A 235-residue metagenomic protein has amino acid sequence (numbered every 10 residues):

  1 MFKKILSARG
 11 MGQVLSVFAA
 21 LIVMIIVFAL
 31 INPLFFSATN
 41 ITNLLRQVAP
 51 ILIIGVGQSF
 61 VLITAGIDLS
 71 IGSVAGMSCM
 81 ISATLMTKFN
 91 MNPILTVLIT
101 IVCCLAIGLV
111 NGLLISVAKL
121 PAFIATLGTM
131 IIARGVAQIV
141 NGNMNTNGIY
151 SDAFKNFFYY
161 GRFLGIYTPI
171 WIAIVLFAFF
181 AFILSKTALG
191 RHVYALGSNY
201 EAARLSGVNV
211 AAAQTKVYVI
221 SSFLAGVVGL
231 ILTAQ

Functional and structural regions predicted by a protein language model:
M1-L15, A19, F36: Transmembrane alpha-helical segments of polytopic membrane transport and secretion proteins
A8-R9, F123-T187, A213-K216, Q235: Transmembrane helix-bundle core of multi-pass membrane transporters and related energy-transducing complexes
V14-A19, L44, L52, S73-M77 (+4 more regions): Hydrophobic alpha-helical transmembrane segments
A20-F36, A137-N141, A181-A188: Structural signal for alpha-helical transmembrane segments and their membrane-water exit/capping regions in multi-pass
V23-I26, I81, I132, A178 (+1 more regions): Hydrophobic residues within the alpha-helical transmembrane core of Major Facilitator Superfamily
M24-F89, L113-K119: Single transmembrane alpha-helix segments in multi-pass membrane proteins
L69, F89-L95, A122-F123, L189: Membrane-helix interface segments
N92-V97, A106-N111, I115, R162-Q235: Helix-loop-helix "hairpin" substructures at the membrane interface of multi-pass membrane proteins
